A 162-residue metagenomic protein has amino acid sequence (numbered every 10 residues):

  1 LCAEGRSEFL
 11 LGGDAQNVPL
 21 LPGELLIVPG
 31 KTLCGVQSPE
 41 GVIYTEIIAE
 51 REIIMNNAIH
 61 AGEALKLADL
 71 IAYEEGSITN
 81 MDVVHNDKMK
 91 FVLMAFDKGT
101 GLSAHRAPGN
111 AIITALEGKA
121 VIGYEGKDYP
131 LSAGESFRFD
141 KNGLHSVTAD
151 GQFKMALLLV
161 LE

Functional and structural regions predicted by a protein language model:
L1-F9, A95-D97, R106-V121: Short, conserved beta-strand element in jelly-roll/cupin
A3-E4, E40, L116-E117, S132-A133 (+1 more regions): A cytosolic small-molecule/anion-sensing beta-strand core signal
G13-G30, E125-N142: Short acidic-glycine-tyrosine-enriched beta hairpin
Q16, T32, E40-G41, M89 (+5 more regions): A generic "binding-loop/recognition-motif" signal
P19-P22, G41-I43, I48-K88, G123: A short, N-terminal "cap"/entry segment at the start of jelly-roll beta-barrel domains of the cupin/DSBH fold
G30-I53, K141-E162: Ligand-binding loop in jelly-roll beta-barrel domains
E74-E75, A104-H105, A133-G143, Q152-L157: Localized chelating/binding microdomains that coordinate divalent metal ions or stabilize phosphate-bearing
G76-T79, K90-A107: Conserved short histidine dyad/triad with adjacent acidic residue
